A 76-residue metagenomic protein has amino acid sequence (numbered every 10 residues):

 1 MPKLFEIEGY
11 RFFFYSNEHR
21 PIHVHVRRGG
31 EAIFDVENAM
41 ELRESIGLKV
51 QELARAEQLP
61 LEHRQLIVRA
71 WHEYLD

Functional and structural regions predicted by a protein language model:
M1-R20: Short, charged/polar N-terminal "headpieces" of proteins
L4, E41-S45, H63: Generic preference for hydrophobic/aromatic residues in regular secondary structure cores
F5-Y10, G29, L66-R69: Alpha-helical structural elements
Y15-V50: A short, structured beta-strand/loop element
L48-D76: C-terminal structural segments of small proteins and small subunits
